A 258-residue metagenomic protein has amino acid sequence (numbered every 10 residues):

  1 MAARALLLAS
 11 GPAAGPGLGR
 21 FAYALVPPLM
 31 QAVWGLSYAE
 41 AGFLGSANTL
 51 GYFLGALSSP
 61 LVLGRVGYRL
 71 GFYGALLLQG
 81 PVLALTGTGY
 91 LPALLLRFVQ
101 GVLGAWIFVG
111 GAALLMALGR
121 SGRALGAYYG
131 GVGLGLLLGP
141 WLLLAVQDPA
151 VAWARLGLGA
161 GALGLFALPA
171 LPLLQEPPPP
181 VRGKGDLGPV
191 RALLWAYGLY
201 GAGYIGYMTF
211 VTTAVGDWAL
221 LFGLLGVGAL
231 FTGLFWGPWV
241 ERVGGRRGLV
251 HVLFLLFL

Functional and structural regions predicted by a protein language model:
G11-M30, Y207-T212: Extracytoplasmic
Y23-A24, V190-G223, A229: Extracytoplasmic gate region of multi-pass secondary transporters
S46-P60, G223-F235: Central cavity-lining transmembrane alpha-helices of secondary-active solute carriers, predominantly the Major
L54-G87: Conserved MFS/SLC helix-loop-helix module at the cytosolic interface between two early adjacent transmembrane helices
L57-S58, Y128-P149: A gly/Pro-rich, aromatic-decorated transmembrane alpha-helix motif that marks the paired, flexible gating helices
L96-G131: Cytoplasmic helix-loop-helix junction between adjacent transmembrane helices in 12-TM secondary transporters
W153-P172: Symmetry-related core transmembrane helices of the 12-TM Major Facilitator Superfamily/SLC fold
R246-L258: C-terminal transmembrane helical hairpin of 12-TM major facilitator-type secondary transporters
